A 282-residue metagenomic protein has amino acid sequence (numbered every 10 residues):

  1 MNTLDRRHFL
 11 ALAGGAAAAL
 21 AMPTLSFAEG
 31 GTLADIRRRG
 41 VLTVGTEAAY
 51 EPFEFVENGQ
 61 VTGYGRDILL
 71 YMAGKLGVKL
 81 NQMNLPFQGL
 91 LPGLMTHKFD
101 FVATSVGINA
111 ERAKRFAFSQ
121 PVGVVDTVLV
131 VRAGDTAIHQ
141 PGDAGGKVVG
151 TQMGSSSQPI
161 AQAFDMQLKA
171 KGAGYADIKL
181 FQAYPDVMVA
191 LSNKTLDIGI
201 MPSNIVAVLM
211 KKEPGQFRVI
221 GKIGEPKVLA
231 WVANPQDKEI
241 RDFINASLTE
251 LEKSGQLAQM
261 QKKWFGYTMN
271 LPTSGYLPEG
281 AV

Functional and structural regions predicted by a protein language model:
N2, H8-F27: N-terminal export signals
G30, S156-A173, V219, T249-V282: Ligand-binding clefts/hinges and TM-proximal coupling segments of bilobed small-molecule sensing domains
G30-S105, I244, S254: Extracytoplasmic small-molecule ligand-binding "clamshell" domains of the periplasmic binding protein/Venus flytrap
L33, R132-V149: Flexible hinge/capping segments at coil-to-helix
A48, V124-V131, K211-N245, Y267-V282: Periplasmic-binding protein-like
L70-L76, S157-L180, M210-K212: Ligand-binding cleft/hinge of the Venus flytrap
G74, M83-N84, Q88-F101, R115-A117 (+4 more regions): Short helices/loops that flank or line small-molecule/ion binding pockets
G89, V106-K114, I160-Q167, S192-E225: A ligand-binding cleft/hinge motif common to bilobed small-molecule-binding domains
